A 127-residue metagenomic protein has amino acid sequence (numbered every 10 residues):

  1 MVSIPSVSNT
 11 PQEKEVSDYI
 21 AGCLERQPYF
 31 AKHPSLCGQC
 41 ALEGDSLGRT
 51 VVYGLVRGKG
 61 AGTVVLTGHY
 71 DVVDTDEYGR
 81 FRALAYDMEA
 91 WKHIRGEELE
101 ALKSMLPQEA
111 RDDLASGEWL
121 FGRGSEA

Functional and structural regions predicted by a protein language model:
M1-E126: Acidic/His- and Gly-rich active-site-bordering loop/insert found across diverse amide/peptide-bond hydrolases
